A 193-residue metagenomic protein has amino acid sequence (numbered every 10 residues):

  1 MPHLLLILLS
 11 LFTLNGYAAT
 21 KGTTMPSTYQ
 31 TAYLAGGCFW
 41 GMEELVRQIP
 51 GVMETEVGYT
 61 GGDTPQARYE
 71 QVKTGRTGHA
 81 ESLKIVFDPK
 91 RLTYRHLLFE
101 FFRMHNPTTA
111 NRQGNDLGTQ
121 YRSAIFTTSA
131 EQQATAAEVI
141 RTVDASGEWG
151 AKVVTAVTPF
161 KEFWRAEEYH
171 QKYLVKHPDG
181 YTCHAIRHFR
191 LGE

Functional and structural regions predicted by a protein language model:
M1-P2: N-terminal hydrophobic targeting signals that begin at the initiator methionine
L5-L8, G16-E193: Flexible coil/turn and secondary-structure edge motifs
